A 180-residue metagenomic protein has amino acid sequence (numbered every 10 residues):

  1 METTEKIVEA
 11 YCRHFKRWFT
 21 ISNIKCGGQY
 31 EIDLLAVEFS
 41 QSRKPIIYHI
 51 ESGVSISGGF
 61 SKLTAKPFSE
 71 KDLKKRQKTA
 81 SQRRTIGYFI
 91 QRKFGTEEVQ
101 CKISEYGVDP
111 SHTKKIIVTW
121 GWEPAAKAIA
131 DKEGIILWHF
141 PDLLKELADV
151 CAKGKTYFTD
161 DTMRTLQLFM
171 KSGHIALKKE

Functional and structural regions predicted by a protein language model:
M1-I32, A36-E180: Intrinsically disordered, low-complexity Ser/Thr/Pro/Gly-rich regulatory segments
